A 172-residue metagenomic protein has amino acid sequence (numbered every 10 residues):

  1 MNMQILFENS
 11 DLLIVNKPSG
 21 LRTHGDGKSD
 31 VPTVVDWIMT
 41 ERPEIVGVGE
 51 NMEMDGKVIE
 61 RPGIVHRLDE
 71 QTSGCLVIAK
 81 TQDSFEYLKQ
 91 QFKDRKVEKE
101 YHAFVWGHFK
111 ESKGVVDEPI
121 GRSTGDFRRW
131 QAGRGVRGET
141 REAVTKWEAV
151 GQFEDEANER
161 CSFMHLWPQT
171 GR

Functional and structural regions predicted by a protein language model:
M1-R172: RNA pseudouridine synthases
